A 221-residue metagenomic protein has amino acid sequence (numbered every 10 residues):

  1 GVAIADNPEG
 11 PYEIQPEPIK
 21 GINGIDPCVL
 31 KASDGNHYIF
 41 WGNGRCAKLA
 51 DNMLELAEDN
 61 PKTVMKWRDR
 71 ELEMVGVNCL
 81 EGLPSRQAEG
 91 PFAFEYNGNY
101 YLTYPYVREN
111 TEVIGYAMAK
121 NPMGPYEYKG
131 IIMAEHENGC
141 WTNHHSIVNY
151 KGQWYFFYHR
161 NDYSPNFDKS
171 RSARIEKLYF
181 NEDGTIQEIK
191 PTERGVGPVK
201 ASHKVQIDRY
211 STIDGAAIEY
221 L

Functional and structural regions predicted by a protein language model:
G1-L221: Carbohydrate-active catalytic/glycan-binding domains of CAZyme proteins, especially the secreted or lumenal ectodomains
